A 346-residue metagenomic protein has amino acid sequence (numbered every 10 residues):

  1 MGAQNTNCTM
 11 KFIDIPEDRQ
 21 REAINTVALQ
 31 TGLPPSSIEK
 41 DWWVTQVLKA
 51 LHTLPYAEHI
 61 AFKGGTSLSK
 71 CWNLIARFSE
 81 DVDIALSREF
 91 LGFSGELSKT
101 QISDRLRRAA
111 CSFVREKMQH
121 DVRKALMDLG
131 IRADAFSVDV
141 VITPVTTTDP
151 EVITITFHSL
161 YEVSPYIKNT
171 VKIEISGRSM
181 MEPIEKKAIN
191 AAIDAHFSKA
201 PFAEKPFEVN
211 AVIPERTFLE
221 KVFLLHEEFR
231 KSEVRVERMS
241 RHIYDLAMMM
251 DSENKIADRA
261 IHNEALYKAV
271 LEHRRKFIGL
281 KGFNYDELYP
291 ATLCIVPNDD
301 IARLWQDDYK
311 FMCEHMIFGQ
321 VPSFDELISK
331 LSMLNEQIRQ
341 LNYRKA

Functional and structural regions predicted by a protein language model:
M1-I60, W72-A76, R88-A346: Structured mid-to-C-terminal alpha-helical surface segments
F62-T66: Glycine-rich beta-strand-to-loop/alpha-helix junction loops that act as flexible
S69: Betabetaalpha-Me/HNH-type nuclease active-site subdomain
